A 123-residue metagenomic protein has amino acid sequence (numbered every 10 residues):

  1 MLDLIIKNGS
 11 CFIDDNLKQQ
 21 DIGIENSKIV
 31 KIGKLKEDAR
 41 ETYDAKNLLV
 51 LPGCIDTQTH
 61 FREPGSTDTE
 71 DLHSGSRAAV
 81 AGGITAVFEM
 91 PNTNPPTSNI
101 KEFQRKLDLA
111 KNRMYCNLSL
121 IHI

Functional and structural regions predicted by a protein language model:
M1-D38: N-terminal metal-binding scaffold of metallo-dependent hydrolase/deaminase domains
I6, E41-Y43, I55, F88: Hydrophobic/aromatic beta-strand patches that form the interior of the parallel beta-sheet core in alpha/beta enzyme
K7, E25, A45-K46, T57: Short, ordered coil/turn segments that flank beta-strands lining enzyme active or ligand-binding pockets
K36-V50: Active-site metal-binding motif and surrounding structural segment of the metallo-beta-lactamase
L48-R113: Metal-associated gating/positioning segment near the N- to mid-region
Y115-S119: Structural preference for beta-strand elements that scaffold enzyme active sites
I121-I123: Conserved small/polar residues in nucleotide/adenosyl-binding loops
